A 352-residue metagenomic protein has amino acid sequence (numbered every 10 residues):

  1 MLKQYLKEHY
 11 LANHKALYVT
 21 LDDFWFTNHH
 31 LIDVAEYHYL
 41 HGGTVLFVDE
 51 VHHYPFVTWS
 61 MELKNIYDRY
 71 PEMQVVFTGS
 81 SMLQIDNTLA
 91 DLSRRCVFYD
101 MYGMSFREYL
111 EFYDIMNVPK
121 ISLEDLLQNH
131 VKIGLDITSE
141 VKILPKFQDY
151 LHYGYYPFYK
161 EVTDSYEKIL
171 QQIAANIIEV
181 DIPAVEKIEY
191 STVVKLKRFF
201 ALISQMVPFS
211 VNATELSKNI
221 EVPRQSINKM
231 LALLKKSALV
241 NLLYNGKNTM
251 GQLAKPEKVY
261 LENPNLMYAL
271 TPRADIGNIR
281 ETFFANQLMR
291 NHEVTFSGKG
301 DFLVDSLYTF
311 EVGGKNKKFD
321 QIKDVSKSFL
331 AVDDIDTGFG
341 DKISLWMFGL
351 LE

Functional and structural regions predicted by a protein language model:
M1-L11, A232, S237-E352: A cross-kingdom feature that marks ATP-driven nucleic-acid transaction machinery
N13-V45: Short glycine-rich substrate-engagement loop in P-loop NTPases that contacts/grips substrate
W25-T27, H53-P55, Q84-I85: Catalytic P-loop NTPase motifs of RecA-like helicase/translocase cores
Y39-W59: Conserved P-loop NTPase "ATPase switch" module shared by AAA+ and STAND
F47-D49, E72-S80, D100: Structural recognition of the conserved hydrophobic beta-strand(s) that form the central parallel beta-sheet of P-loop
H52-V76: Conserved Walker B catalytic segment
L83-F98, F112-D114: Short regulatory helix/loop adjacent to the ATP-binding pocket of P-loop NTPases
D114-P264: Interdomain hinge/linker elements that couple catalytic modules in large macromolecular machines
